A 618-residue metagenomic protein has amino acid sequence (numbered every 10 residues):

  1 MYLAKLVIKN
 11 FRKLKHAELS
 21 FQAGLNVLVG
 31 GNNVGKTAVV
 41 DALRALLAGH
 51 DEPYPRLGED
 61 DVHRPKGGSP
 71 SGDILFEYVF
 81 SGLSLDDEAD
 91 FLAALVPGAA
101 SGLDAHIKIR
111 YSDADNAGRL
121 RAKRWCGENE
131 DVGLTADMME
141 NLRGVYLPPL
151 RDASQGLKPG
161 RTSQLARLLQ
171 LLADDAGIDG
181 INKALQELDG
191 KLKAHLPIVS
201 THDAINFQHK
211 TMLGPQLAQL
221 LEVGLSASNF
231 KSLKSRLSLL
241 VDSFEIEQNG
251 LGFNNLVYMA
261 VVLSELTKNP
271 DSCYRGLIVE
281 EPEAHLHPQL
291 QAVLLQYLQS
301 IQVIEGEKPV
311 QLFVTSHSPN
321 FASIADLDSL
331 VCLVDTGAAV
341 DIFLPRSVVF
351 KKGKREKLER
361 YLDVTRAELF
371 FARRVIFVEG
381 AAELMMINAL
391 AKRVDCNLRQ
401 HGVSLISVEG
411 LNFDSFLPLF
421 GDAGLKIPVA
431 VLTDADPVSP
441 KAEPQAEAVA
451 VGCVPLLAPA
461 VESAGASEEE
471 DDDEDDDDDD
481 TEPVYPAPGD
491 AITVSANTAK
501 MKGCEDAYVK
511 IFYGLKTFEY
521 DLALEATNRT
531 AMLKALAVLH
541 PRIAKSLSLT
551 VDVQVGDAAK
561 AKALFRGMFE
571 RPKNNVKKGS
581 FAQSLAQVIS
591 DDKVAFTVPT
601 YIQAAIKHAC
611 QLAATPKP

Functional and structural regions predicted by a protein language model:
M1-V29, N33-A48, S232-K234, L240-T365 (+2 more regions): Switch/communication elements of ASCE P-loop NTPase nucleotide-binding domains
S20, G31, G67-S71, A100-G102 (+6 more regions): Conserved catalytic network of the ASCE P-loop NTPase/AAA+ motor domain
V40-S101: Conserved P-loop NTP-binding catalytic core
A45, F80-D86, D113-N116, R151-S154 (+7 more regions): Conserved nucleotide-binding/hydrolysis micro-motifs of P-loop NTPases
S71-F76, G102-I107, E140-G144, C273-Y274 (+4 more regions): Short glycine-/polar-rich loops that comprise or flank the Walker A/P-loop and associated switch/sensor motifs
L83-K183: Electropositive, glycine-dotted interaction segments that contact anionic polymers or phosphate-rich ligands
G156-P159, A166-V279, P440-K441, D476-D477: Extended helical coiled-coil dimerization/tether regions that scaffold and oligomerize large DNA-maintenance assemblies
A325, V331-P618: Acidic, divalent-metal-binding catalytic cores of TOPRIM and closely related two-metal-ion phosphodiester/pyrophosphate
